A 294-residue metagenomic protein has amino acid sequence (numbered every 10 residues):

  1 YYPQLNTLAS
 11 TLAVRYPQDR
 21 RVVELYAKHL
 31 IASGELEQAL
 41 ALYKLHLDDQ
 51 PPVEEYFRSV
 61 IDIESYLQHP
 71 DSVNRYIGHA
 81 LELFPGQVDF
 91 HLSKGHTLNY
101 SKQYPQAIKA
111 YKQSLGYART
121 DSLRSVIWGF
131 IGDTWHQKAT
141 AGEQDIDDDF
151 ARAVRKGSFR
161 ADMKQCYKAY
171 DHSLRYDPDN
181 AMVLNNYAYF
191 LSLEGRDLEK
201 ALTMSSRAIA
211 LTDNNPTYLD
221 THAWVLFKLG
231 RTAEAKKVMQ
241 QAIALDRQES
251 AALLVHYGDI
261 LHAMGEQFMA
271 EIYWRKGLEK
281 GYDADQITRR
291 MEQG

Functional and structural regions predicted by a protein language model:
Y1-F268, W274-G294: Alpha-solenoid helical repeat scaffolds
